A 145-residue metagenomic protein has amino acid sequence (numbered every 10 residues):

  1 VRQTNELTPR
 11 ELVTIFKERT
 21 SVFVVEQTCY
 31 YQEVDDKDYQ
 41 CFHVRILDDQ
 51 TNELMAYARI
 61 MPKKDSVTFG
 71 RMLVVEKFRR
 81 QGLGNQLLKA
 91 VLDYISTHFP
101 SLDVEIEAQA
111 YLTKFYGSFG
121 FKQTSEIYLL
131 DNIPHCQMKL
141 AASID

Functional and structural regions predicted by a protein language model:
V1-C41, L47-L54: Short amphipathic alpha-helix that is part of the acyltransferase structural core
D38-Q40, D65, L130-P134: Short acidic/glycine-enriched loop/turn segments that link adjacent beta-strands
R45, N52-M61, S66-L73: Conserved beta-strand in the GNAT
I46-D49, L140-A142: Active-site beta-strand termini and strand-to-loop segments that position acidic
V74, R80-D93: Conserved acetyl-CoA-binding loop-helix of GNAT-fold acetyltransferases
I95-A108: Conserved GNAT acetyl-CoA-binding A-motif
E105-E107, G117, K122-Q137: Conserved catalytic-core motifs of GNAT/GCN5-like acyltransferases
